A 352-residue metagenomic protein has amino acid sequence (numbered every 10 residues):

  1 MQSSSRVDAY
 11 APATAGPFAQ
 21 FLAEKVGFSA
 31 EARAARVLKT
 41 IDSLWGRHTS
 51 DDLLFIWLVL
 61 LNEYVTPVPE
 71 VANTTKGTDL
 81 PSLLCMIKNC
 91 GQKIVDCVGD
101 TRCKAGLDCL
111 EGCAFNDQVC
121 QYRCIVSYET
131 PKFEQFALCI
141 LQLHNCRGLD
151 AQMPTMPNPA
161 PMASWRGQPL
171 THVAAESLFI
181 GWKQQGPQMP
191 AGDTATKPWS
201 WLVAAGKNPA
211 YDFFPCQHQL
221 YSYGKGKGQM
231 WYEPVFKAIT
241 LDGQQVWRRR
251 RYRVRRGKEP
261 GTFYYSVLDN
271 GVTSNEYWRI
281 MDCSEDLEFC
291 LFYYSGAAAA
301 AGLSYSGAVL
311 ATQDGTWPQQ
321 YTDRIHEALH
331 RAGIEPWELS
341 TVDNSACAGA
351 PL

Functional and structural regions predicted by a protein language model:
M1-D96, K104, F115, I125-L352: A beta-rich soluble binding module of mature secreted/lumenal proteins
